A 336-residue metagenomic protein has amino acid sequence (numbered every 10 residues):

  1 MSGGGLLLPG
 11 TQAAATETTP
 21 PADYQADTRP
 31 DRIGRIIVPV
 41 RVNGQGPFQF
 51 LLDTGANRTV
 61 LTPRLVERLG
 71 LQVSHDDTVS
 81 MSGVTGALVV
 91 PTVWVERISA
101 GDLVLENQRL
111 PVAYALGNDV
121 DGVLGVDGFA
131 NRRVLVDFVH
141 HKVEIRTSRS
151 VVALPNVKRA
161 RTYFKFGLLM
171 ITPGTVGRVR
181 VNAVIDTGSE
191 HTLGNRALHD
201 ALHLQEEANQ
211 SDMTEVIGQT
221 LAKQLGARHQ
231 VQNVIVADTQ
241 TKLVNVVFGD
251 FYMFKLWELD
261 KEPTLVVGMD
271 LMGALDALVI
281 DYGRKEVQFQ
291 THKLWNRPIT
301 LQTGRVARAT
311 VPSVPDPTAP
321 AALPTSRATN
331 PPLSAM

Functional and structural regions predicted by a protein language model:
S2-M336: Pepsin/retropepsin-fold aspartyl endopeptidases
